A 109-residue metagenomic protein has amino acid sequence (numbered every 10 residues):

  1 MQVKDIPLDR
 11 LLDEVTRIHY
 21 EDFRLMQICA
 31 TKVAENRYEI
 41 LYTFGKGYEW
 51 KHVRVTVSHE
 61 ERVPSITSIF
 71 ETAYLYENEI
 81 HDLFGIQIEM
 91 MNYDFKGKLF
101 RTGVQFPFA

Functional and structural regions predicted by a protein language model:
M1-A109: Terminal low-complexity/charged segments
